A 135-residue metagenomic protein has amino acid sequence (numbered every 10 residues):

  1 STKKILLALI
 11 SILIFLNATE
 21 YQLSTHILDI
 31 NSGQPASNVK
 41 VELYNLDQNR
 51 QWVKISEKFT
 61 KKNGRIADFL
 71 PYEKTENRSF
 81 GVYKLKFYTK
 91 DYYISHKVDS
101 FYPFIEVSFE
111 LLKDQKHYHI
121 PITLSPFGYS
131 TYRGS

Functional and structural regions predicted by a protein language model:
S1-T2: N-terminal secretory signal peptides that target proteins for export/translocation
I5-F15: Sec-dependent N-terminal signal peptides
T19-E110, H119-P121: Beta-strand-dominated extracellular/periplasmic modules and repeats in secreted or surface-exposed proteins
Q115-S135: Compositionally biased low-complexity segments at domain edges in trafficked proteins and select soluble regulators
